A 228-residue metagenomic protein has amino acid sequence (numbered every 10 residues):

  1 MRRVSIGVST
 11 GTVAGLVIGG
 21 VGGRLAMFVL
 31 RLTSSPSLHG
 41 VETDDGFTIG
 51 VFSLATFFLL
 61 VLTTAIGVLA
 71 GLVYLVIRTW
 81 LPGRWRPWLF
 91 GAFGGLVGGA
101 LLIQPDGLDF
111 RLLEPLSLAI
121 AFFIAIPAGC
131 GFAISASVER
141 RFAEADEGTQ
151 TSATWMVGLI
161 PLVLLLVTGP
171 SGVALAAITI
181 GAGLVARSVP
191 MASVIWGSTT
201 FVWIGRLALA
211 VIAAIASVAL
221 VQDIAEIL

Functional and structural regions predicted by a protein language model:
M1-L228: Juxtamembrane/disordered regions of integral membrane proteins
